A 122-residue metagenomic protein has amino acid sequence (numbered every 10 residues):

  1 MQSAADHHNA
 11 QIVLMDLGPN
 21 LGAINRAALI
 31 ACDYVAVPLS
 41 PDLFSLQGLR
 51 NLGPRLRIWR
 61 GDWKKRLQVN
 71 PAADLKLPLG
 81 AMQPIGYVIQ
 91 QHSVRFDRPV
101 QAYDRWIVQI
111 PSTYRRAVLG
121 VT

Functional and structural regions predicted by a protein language model:
Q2-L119: Conserved catalytic-core segment of NTP-binding enzymes
